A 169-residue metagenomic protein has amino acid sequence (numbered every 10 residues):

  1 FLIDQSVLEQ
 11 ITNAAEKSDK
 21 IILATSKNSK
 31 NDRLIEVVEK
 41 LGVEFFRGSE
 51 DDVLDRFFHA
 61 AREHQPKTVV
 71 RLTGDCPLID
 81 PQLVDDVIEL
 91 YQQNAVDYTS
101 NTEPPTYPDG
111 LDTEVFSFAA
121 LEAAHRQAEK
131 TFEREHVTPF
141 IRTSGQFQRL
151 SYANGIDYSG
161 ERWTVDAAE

Functional and structural regions predicted by a protein language model:
F1-T25, K30: N-terminal glycine-rich phosphate-binding loop and ensuing alpha1 helix
K30-V37: Acidic helix N-cap motif at the loop->helix transition within catalytic regions of sugar-transfer enzymes
E39-D51: Conserved donor nucleotide-binding strand/loop of the catalytic core
E50-D51, C76-L78: Acidic metal-phosphate-binding loop of nucleotide-sugar-dependent transferases
D52-A60: Glycine-rich, basic loop-to-helix element that forms the pyrophosphate-binding segment of sugar-nucleotide handling
A60-A61, Q65-G74: Short beta-strand-to-loop acidic/aromatic patch adjacent to the donor-nucleotide binding site
H64, D80-T106: Conserved donor-nucleotide/metal-binding helix-loop-beta segment in metal-dependent transferases, i.e., the alpha-helix
F116-E169: Active-site oxyanion/phosphate-handling segment shared across diverse enzymes
